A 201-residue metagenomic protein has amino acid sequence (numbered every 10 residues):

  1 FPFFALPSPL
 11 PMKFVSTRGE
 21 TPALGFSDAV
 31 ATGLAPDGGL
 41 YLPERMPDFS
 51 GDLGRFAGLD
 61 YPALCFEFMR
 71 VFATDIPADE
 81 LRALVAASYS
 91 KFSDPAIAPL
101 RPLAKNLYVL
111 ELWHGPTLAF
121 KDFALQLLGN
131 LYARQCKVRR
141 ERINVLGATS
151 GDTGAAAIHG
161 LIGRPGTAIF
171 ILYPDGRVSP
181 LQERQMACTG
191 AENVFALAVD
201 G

Functional and structural regions predicted by a protein language model:
F1-L10: Low-complexity proline/serine/threonine-rich segments in eukaryotic and viral proteins
P11-G201: PLP-dependent amino-acid enzyme catalytic core
